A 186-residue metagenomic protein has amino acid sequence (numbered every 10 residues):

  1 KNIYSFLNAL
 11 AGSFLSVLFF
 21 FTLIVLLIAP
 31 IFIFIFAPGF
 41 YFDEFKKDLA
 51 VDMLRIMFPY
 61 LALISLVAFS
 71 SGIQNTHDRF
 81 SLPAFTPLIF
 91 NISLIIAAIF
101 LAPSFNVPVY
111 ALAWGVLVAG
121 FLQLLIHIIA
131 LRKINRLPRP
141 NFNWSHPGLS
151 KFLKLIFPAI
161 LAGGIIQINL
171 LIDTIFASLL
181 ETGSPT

Functional and structural regions predicted by a protein language model:
K1-T186: Membrane-embedded alpha-helical bundles of multi-pass transporters/translocases, especially carrier/permease families
